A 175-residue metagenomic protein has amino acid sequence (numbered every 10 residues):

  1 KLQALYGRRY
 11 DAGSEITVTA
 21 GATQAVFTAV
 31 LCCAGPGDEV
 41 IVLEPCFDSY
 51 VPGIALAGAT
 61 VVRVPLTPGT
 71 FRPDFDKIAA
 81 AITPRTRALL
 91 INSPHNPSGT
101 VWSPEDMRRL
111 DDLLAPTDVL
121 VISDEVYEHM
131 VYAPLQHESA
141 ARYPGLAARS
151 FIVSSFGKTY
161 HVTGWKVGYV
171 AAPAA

Functional and structural regions predicted by a protein language model:
K1-E39: Phosphate-binding glycine-rich loop
R8, A81, R85, A171-A175: Short, intrinsically disordered, charge-balanced linker/junction segments flanking boundaries in proteins
I16, V40-I41, I54, L89 (+5 more regions): Generic structural signal for small/hydrophobic residues in well-ordered secondary structure, especially within
T19, V62-V64, V153: Hydrophobic residues at beta-strand termini and immediately following loops that shape nucleotide-binding pockets
A20-Q24, T28-L31, V42-A59: Substrate-binding/gating loop at the entrance of the active-site cleft, primarily in PLP-dependent aminotransferase-like
T23, F47, S93-N96, K158: Short glycine-rich anion-binding loops that position phosphate/pyrophosphate groups of nucleotides and phosphorylated
V62, L66-A133: Active-site phosphate-binding strand-loop segment of PLP-dependent enzymes
R142-A175: Active-site PLP attachment segment
